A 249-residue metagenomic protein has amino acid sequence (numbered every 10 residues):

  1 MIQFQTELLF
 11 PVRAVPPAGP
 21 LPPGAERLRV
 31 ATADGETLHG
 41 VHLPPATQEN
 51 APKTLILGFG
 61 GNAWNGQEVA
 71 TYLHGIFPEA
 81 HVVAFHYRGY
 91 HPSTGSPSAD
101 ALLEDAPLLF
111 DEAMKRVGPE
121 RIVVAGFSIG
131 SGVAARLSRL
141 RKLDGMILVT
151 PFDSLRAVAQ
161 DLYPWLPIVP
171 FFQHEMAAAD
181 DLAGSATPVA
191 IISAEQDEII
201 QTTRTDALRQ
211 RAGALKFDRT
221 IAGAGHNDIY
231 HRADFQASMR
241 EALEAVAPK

Functional and structural regions predicted by a protein language model:
M1-A31: An N-terminal hydrophobic leader/cap segment in hydrolases
A33, T37-E112: Membrane-embedded segments
Y87, I147-A157, H174-A178: Active-site nucleophile loop of the alpha/beta-hydrolase fold
G126-G130, A134: Gly/Ala-rich beta-loop-alpha elbow adjacent to hydrolase catalytic centers
A178, T187, Q201-Q210: Short alpha-helix in the alpha/beta-hydrolase fold that links the catalytic acid
S185-A186, A190-S193, D197: Short beta-strand/loop motif that positions the catalytic acidic residue of the alpha/beta-hydrolase fold
E195-I200, H226-D228: Acidic catalytic loop of the alpha/beta-hydrolase fold
A224-D234: Catalytic histidine-centered segment of alpha/beta-hydrolase-like enzymes
